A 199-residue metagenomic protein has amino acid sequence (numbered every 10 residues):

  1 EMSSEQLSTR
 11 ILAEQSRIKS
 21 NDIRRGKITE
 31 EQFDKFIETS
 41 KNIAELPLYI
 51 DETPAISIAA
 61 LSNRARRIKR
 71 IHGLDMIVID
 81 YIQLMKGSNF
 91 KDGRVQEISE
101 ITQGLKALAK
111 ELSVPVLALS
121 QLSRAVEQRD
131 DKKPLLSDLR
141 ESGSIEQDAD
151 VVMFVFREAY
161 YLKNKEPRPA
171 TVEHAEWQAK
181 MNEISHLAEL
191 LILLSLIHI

Functional and structural regions predicted by a protein language model:
M2-G73, G87: Cytosolic-facing regulatory segments adjacent to core modules
T53-N63, G93-S99, P134: Active-site glycine- and acidic-residue-rich loops that bind and position anionic ligands or nucleotide-like cofactors
I82: Conserved Walker B
M85-N89, R124-K132, Y161-K163: Short, solvent-exposed loop/turn segments at secondary-structure junctions
E97-A118, L122, D138-F154: Substrate-engagement module of ASCE P-loop NTPases
V126-E146, P169-K180: Short, electropositive alpha-helical surface patch
I197-I199: Conserved small/polar residues in nucleotide/adenosyl-binding loops
